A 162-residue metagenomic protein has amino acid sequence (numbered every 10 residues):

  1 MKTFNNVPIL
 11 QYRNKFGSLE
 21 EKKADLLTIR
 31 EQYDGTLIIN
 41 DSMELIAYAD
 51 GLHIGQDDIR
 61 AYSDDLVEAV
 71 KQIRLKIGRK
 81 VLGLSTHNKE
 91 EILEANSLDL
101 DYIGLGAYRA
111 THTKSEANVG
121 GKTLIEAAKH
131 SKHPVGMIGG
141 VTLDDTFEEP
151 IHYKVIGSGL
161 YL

Functional and structural regions predicted by a protein language model:
M1-F4, N40-E44, H87-E94, T142-D145: Short, acidic/polar
F4-V7, A49, L98, H130 (+1 more regions): Structural motif
P8-Y12, L37-I39, L52-I54, L82-L84 (+3 more regions): Hydrophobic faces of well-ordered beta-strands that scaffold small-molecule active sites in alpha/beta enzyme cores
L10, I46, A95, I103 (+1 more regions): Conserved, mostly hydrophobic/aromatic
G17-E21: An accessory alpha-helical subdomain
K23-D41, D65-H87, E116-L143: Alpha-helix-loop-beta-strand connector modules within alpha/beta enzyme cores
I54-V70, Y102-N118, G140-L162: Glycine-rich phosphate-binding active-site loops on the catalytic face of alpha/beta enzymes
K76-R109: Internal catalytic-core helix/loop-beta-alpha segment that presents or stabilizes conserved functional determinants
